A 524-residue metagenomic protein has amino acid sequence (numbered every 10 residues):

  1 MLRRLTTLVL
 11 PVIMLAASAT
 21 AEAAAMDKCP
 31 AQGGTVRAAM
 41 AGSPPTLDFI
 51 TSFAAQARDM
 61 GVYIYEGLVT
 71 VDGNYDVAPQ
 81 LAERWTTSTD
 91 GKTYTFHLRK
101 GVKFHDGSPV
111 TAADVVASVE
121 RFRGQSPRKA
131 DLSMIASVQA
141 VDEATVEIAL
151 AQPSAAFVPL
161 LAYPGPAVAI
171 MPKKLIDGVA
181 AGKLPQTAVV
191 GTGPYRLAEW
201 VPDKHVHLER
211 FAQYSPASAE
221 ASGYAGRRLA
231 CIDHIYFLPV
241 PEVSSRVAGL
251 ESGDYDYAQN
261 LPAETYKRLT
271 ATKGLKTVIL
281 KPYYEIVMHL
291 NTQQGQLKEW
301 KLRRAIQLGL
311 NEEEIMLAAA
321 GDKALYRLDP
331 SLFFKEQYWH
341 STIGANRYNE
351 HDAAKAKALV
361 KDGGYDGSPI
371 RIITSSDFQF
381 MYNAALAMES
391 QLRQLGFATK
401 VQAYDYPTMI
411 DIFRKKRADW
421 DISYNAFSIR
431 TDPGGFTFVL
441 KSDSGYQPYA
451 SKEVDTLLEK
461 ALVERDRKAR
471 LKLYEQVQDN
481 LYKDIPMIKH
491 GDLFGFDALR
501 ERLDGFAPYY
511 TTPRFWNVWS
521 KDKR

Functional and structural regions predicted by a protein language model:
D27, N349, L395, K400-I410 (+2 more regions): Extracytoplasmic/peripheral linker and loop segments enriched in polar/acidic and small residues with frequent Thr/Pro
A31, A130-I176, A188-V201, R502: Surface-exposed binding/hinge segments that line and control ligand-binding clefts or catalytic entry sites
A39-T89, E120, V190: N-terminal lobe/hinge region of extracytoplasmic solute-binding protein
A162-Y236, S244-S245, A354, A358: Gly/Pro-rich hinge or "lid" segments in bacterial periplasmic/extracellular proteins
Y195, A324-D362, F378-M381: Structural transition elements
E242-V243, Y326, K357-I429, D443 (+2 more regions): Ligand/substrate-recognition segments at binding pockets and active sites
Q293, L297-Q337, N383-A384, L481-K489: Periplasmic-binding protein-like
D497-R524: Long beta-strand-rich cores associated with HINT superfamily self-processing modules
